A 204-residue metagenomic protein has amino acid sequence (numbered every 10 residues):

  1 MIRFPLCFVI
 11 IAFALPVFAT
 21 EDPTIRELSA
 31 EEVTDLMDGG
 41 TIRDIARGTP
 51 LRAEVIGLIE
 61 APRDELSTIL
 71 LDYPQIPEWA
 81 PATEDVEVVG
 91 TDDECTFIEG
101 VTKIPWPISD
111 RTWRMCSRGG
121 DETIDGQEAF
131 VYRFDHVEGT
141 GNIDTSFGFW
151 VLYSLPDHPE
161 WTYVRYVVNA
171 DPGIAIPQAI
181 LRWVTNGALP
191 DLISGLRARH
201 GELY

Functional and structural regions predicted by a protein language model:
M1-F4: Positively charged n-region of N-terminal signal peptides that target proteins for export
L6-C7, V17: Cleavable N-terminal signal peptides
A19-D93, D191: Hydrophobic ligand-binding cavity/cleft-lining segments
V55-G57, V86-E87, T102, T112-D121 (+1 more regions): Hydrophobic/aromatic beta-strand elements that line small-molecule binding cavities or substrate pockets in beta-rich
E60-R63, V89-E94, G119-A129, Y153-Y163: A short, structured loop/turn motif at beta-sheet edges
D135-G187: Beta-strand/loop substructures that line and gate deep hydrophobic ligand-binding cavities in soluble
I176-Y204: Long, compositionally biased interface segments
